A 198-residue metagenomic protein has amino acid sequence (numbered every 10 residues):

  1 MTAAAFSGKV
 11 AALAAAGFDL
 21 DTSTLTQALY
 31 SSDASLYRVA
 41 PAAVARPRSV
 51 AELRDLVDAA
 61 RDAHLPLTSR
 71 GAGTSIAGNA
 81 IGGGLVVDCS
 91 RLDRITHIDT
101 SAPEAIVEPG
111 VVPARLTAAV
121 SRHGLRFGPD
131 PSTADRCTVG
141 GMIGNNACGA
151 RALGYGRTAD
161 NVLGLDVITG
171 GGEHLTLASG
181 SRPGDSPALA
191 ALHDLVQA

Functional and structural regions predicted by a protein language model:
M1-D62, A72-P103, S132, Y155: N-terminal flexible segment immediately upstream of the FAD-binding catalytic core in FAD-dependent oxidoreductases
E52, L65, N146-G149: Charged, amphipathic alpha-helical interaction segments
L67-S69, I76-A77, L116: Extended, hydrophobic alpha-helical segments in both membrane/secreted and soluble proteins
R94-I98, V107-A198: FAD-binding subdomain of flavoenzyme oxidoreductases
